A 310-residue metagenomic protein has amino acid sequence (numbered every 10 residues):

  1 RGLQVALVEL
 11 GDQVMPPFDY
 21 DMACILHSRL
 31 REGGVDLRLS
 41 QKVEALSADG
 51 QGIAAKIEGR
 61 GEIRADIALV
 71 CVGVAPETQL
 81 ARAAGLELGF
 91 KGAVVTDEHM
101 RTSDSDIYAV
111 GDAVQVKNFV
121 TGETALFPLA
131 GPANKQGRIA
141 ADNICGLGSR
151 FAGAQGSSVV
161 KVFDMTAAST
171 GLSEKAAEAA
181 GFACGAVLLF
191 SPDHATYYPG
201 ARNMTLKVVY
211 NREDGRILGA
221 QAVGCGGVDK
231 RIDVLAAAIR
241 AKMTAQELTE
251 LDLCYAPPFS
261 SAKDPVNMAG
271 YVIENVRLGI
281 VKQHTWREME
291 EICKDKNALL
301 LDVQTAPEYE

Functional and structural regions predicted by a protein language model:
R1-F18, S157, K230-I239, Y255-P258 (+1 more regions): Beta1-alpha1 glycine-rich phosphate/pyrophosphate-binding loop at the start of Rossmann-like nucleotide-binding domains
L3-T96: A Rossmann-like FAD-binding core segment of flavoenzymes
D36-R38, Y108, G185-V187: General small-molecule cofactor/ligand-binding pocket signal
A54-K56, E62-D142, V234, A238: FAD-site-proximal beta/loop scaffold in flavoenzymes
A113-G226, P257, S261, P265-I292 (+1 more regions): Mid-to-C-terminal Rossmann-like scaffold of FAD/NAD(P)H-dependent oxidoreductases
A245-L251: Catalytic P-loop NTP-binding/switch module of NTPases
L299-Q304: Short hydrophobic beta-strand that contains or immediately precedes a catalytic carboxylate
Y309-E310: Short loop/helix-cap segments at secondary-structure boundaries that form the rim of catalytic
